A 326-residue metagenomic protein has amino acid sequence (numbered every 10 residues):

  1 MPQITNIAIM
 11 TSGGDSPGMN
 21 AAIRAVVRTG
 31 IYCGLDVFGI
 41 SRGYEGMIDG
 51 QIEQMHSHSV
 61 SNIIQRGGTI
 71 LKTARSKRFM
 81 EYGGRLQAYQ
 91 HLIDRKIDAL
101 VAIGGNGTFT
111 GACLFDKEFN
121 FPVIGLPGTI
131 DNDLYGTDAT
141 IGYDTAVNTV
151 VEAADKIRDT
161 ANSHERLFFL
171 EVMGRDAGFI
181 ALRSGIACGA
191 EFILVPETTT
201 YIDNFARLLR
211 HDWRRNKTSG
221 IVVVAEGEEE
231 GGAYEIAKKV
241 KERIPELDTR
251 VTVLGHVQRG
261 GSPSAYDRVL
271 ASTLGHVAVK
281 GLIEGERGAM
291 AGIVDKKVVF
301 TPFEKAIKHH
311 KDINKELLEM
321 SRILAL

Functional and structural regions predicted by a protein language model:
M1, M47-A102, G107-T108, I141-E152 (+1 more regions): Glycine-rich oxoanion-binding loops at beta->alpha junctions
P2-I48: N-terminal phosphate-binding or glycine-rich loops at protein starts, especially the Walker A/P-loop of NTPases
S12-D15, I40-E45, R75-S76, G105-N106 (+6 more regions): Short, ordered loop/turn segments at secondary-structure junctions
S16-V26, I48, Y82-L86, L100-C113 (+5 more regions): Short glycine/serine/threonine-rich phosphate/pyrophosphate-binding segments that cradle anionic phosphate groups
R24-C33, E53-S59, L114-I124, I141-T145 (+1 more regions): A glycine- and small-aliphatic-rich helix-loop capping segment at beta-alpha/alpha-beta transitions that lines
A102-G104, T110, L114, F119 (+1 more regions): Accessory alpha-helical/coil subdomains and C-terminal extensions that flank or cap enzyme catalytic cores
K239-L326: C-terminal non-catalytic interaction/assembly regions of soluble proteins
